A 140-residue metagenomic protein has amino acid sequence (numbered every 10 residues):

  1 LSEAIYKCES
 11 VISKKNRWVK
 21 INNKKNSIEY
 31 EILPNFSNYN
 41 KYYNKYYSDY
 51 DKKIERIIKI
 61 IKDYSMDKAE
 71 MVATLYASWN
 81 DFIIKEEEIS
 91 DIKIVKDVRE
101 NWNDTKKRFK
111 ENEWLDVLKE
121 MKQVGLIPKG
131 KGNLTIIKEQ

Functional and structural regions predicted by a protein language model:
L1-Q140: Domain-edge interaction signal
